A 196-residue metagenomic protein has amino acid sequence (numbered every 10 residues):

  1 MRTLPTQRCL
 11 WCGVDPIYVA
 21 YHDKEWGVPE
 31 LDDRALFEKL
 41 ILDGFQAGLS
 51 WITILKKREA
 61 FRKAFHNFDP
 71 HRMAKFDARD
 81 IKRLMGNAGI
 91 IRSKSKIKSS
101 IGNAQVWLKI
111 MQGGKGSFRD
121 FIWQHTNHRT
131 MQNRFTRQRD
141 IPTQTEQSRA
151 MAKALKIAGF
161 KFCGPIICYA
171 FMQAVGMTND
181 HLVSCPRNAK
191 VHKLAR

Functional and structural regions predicted by a protein language model:
M1-R196: HhH-family (HhH-GPD) DNA N-glycosylase catalytic core used in base-excision repair
